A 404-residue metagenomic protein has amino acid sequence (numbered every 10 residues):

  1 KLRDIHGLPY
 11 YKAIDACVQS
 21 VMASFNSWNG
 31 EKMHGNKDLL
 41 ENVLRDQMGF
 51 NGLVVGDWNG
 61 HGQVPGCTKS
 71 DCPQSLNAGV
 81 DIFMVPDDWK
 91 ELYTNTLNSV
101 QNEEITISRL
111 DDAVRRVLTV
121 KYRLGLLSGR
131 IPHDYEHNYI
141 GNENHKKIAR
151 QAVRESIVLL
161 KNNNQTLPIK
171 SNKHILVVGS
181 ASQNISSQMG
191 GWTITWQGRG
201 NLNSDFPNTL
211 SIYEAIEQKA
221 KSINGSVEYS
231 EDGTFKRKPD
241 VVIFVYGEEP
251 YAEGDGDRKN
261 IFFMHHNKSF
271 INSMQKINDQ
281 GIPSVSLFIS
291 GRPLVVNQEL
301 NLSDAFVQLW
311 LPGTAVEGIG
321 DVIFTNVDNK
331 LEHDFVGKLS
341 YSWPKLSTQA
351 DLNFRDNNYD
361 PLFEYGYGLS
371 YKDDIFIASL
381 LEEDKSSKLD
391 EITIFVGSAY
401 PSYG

Functional and structural regions predicted by a protein language model:
K1-G404: Glycoside hydrolase catalytic-domain context in secreted enzymes
